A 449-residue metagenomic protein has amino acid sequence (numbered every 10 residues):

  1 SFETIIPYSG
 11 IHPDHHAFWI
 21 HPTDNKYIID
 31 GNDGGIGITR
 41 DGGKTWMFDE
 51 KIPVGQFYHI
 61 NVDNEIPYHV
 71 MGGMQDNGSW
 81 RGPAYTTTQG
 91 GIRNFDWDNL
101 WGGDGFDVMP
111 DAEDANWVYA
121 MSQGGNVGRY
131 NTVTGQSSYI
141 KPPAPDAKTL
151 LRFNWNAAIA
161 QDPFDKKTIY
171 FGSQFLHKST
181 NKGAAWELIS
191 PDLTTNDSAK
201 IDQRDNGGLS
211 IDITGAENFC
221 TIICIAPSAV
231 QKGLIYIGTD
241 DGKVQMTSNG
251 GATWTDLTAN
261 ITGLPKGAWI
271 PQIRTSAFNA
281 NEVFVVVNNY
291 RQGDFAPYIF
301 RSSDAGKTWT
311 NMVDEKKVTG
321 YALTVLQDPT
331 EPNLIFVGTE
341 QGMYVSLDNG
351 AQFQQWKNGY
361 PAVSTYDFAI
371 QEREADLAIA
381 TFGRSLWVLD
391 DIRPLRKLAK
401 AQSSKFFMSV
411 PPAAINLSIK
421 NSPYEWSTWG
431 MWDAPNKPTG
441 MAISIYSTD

Functional and structural regions predicted by a protein language model:
S1-M431, P438-G440: Beta-propeller blade termini and top-face loops
Y290, T448-D449: Short solvent-exposed strand-capping/beta-turn motif centered on an Asx-Ser/Thr pair
A442-T448: Short edge beta-strand/loop segments characteristic of extracellular beta-sandwich folds
